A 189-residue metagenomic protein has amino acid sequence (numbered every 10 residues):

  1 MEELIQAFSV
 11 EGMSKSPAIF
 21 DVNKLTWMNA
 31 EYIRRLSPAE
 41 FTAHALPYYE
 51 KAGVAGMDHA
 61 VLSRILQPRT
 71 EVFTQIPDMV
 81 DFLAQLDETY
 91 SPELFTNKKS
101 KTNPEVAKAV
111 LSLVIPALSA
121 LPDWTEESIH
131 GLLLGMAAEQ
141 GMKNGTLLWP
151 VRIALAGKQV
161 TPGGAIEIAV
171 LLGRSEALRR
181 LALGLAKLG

Functional and structural regions predicted by a protein language model:
M1-G53: A conserved active-site cap/scaffold subdomain adjacent to cofactor or substrate pockets
E2, V22-T26, A39, A60 (+4 more regions): Non-catalytic, well-ordered alpha-helical scaffold segments
L4-M13, A52, T70, Y90-E93 (+2 more regions): Short, mixed-charge aromatic SLiMs
W27-E31, P68-E71, P150-A156: Short, hydrophobic/amphipathic alpha-helical patches that form generic packing surfaces within helical domains
R34-P38, T74-P77, G157-A165: Short helix-capping/linker segments at secondary-structure and domain boundaries
P38-Q140: Small-residue-rich helix-loop
E127-L188: Charged substrate- and nucleic-acid-binding regions of tRNA-handling and nucleotidyl-transfer enzymes, centered on
